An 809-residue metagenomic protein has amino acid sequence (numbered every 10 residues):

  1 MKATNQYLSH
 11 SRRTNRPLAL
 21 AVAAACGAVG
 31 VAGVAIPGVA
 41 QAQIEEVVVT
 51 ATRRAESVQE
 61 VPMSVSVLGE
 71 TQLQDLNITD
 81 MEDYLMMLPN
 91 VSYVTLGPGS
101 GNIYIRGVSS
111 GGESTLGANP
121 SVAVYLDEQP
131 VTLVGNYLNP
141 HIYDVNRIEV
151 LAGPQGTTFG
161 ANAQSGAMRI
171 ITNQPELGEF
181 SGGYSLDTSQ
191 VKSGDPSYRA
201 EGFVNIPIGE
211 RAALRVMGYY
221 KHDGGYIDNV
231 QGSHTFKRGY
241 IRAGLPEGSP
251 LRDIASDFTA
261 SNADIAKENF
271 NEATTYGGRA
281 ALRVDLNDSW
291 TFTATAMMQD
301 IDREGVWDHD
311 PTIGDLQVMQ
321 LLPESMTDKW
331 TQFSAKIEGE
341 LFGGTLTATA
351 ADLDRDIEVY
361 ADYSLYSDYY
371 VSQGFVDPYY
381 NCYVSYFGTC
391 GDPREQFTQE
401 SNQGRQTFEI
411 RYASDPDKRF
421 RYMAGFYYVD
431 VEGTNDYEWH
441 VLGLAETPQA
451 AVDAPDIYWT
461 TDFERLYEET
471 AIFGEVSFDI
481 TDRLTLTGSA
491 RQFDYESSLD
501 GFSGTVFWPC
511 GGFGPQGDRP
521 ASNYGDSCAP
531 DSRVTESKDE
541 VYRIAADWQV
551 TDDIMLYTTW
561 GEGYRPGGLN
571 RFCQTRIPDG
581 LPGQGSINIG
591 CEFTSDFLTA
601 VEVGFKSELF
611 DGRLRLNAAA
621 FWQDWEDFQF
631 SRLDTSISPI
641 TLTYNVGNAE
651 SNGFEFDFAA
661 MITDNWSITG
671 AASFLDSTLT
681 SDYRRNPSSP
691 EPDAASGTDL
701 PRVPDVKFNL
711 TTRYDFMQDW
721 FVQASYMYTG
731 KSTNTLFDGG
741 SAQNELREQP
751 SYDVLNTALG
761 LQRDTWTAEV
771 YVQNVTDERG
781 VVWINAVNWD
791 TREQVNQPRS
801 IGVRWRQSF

Functional and structural regions predicted by a protein language model:
M81-E82, N102-Y104, Y125, V150 (+2 more regions): N-terminal periplasmic accessory domains that precede and gate Gram-negative outer-membrane beta-barrel machines
S114, S121-V122, D127-P154, A200-G202: Short acidic/polar hinge/loop motifs at secondary-structure boundaries that mediate gating or recognition
K192-R303, K329-T331, Q403-F408, A413-V429 (+4 more regions): Transmembrane beta-barrel wall of Gram-negative outer-membrane proteins
I227-E268, E304-L321, D362-T398, E438-D462 (+6 more regions): Solvent-exposed loop segments that connect transmembrane elements
K336-S364, Q549, M555-G561, R565 (+6 more regions): Membrane-embedded beta-barrel scaffold of Gram-negative outer-membrane proteins
D377-E409, S414, D453, W459 (+9 more regions): Outer membrane beta-barrel strand-and-loop segments of large Gram-negative receptors, especially TonB-dependent
Y422-M423, D482-L486, A619-W625, Y644-D738 (+1 more regions): Gram-negative outer-membrane beta-barrel transporters
M727-D738, G760-F809: C-terminal beta-signal and adjacent terminal beta-strands/loops of Gram-negative outer-membrane beta-barrel proteins
